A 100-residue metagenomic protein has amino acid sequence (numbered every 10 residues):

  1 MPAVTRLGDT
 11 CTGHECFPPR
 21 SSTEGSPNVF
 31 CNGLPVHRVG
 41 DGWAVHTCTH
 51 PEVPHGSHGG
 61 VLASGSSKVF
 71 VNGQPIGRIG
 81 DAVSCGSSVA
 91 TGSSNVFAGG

Functional and structural regions predicted by a protein language model:
P2-G100: Intrinsically disordered, low-complexity proline/glycine-rich segments
